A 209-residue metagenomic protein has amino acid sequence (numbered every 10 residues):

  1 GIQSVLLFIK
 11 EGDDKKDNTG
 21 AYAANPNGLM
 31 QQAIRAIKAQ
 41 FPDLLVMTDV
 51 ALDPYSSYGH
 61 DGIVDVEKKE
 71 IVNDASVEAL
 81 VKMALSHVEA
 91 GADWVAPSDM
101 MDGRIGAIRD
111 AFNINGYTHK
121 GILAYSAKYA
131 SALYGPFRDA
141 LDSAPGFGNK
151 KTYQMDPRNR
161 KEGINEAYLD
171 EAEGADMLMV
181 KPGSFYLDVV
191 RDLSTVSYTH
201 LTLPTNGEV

Functional and structural regions predicted by a protein language model:
G1-T195: Alpha/beta enzyme core
T199-T205: Conserved small/polar residues in nucleotide/adenosyl-binding loops
